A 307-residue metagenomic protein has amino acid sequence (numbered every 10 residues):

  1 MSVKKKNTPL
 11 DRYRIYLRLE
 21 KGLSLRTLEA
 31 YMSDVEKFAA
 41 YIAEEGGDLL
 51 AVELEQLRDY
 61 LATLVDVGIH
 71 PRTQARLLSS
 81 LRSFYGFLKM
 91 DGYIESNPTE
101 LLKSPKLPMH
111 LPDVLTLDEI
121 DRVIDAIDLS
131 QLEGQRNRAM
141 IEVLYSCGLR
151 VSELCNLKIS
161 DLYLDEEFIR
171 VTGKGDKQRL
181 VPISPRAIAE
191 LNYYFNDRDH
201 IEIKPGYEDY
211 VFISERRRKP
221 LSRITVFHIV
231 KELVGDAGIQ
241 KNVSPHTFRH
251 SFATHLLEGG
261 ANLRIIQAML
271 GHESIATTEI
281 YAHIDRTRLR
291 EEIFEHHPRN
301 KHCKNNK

Functional and structural regions predicted by a protein language model:
M1-K307: Conserved catalytic core of the tyrosine transesterase superfamily
